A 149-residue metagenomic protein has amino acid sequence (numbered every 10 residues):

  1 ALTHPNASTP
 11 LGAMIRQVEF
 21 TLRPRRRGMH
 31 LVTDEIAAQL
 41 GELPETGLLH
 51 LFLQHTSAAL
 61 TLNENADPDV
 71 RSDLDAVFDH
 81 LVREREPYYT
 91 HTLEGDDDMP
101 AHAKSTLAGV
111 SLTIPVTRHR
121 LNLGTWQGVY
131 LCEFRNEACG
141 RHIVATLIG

Functional and structural regions predicted by a protein language model:
L2-G149: Active-site histidine-anchored catalytic micro-motif
